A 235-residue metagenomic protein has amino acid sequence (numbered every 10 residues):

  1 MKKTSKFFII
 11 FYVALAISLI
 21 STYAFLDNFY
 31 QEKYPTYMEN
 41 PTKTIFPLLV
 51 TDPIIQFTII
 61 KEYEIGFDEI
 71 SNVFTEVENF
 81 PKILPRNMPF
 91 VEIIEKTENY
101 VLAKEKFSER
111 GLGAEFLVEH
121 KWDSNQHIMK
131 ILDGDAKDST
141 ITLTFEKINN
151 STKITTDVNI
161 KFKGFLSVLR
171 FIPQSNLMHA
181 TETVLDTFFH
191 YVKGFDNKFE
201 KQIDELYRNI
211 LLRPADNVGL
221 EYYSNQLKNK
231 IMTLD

Functional and structural regions predicted by a protein language model:
M1-S18: N-terminal Sec-pathway targeting helices
L19-E98: Hydrophobic ligand-binding cavity/cleft-lining segments
Y34, P41-I45, D186-D196: Short, highly charged C-terminal tails/helix-capping segments
P53, L112-A114, D135-T142, L177-M178 (+1 more regions): Amphipathic hydrophobic-ligand
I60-E64, K121, T144-E146: Generic structural detector for well-ordered beta-strands
E62, E78-K137, T187-F195: Glycine-rich portal/gate segments that line the openings of hydrophobic small-molecule binding cavities
K130-T183: Beta-strand/loop substructures that line and gate deep hydrophobic ligand-binding cavities in soluble
D196-D235: Composition-driven recognition of low-complexity segments enriched in small/aliphatic/hydroxylated residues
